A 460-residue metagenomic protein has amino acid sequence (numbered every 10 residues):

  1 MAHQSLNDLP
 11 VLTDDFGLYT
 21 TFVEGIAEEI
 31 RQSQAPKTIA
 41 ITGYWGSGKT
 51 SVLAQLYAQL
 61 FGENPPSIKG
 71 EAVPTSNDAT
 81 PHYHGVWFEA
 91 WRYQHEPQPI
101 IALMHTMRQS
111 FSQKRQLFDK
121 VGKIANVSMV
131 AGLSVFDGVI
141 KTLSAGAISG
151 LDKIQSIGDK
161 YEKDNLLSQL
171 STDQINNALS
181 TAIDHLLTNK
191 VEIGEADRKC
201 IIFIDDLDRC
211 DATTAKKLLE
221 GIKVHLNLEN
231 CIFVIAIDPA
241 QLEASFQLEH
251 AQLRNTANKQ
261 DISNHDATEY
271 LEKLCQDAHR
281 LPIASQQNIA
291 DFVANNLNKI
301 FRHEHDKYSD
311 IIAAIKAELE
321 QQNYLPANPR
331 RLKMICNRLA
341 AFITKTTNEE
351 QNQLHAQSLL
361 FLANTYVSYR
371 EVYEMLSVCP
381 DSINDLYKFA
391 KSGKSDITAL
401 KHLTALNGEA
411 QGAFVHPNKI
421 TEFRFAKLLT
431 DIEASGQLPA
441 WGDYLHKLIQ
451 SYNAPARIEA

Functional and structural regions predicted by a protein language model:
M1-T20, E24-I39, S47, A54-H84 (+11 more regions): The feature marks long, low-complexity, polar/acidic/proline-rich intrinsically disordered regions embedded in large
Y44: P-loop (Walker A) phosphate-binding loop of NTP-binding proteins
Q94, L207-D211, E243: Catalytic P-loop NTPase motifs of RecA-like helicase/translocase cores
C210-L218, F246: Conserved ATPase-coupling elements of RecA-like P-loop NTPase cores
L226-D261: Sensor-1/coupling segment of RecA-like P-loop NTPase cores
H250-P282: A short helix-turn-beta junction within AAA+ P-loop NTPase domains corresponding to the substrate/partner-engaging
